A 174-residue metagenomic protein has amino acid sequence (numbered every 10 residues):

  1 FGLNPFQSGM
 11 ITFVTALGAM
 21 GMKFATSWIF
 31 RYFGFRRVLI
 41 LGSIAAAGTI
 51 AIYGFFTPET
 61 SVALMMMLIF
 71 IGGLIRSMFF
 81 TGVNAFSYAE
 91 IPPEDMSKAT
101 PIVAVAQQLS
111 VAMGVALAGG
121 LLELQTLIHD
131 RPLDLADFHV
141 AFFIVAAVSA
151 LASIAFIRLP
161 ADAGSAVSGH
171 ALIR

Functional and structural regions predicted by a protein language model:
F1-T126, D134-A163: 12-transmembrane solute porter fold
R131: Short, charged, surface-exposed loops that flank catalytic or proteolytic processing sites
R158-R174: Intrinsic disorder in cytosolic terminal tails and internal cytosolic loops of multi-pass membrane transporters
